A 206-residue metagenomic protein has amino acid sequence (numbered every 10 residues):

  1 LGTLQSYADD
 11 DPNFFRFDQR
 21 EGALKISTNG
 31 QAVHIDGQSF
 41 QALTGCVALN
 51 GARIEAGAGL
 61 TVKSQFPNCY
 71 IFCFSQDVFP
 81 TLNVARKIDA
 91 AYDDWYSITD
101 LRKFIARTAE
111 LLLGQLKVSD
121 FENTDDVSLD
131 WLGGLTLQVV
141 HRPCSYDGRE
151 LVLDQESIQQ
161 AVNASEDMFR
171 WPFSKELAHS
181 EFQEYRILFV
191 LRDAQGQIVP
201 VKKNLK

Functional and structural regions predicted by a protein language model:
L1-K206: NAD-dependent ADP-ribosyltransferases
